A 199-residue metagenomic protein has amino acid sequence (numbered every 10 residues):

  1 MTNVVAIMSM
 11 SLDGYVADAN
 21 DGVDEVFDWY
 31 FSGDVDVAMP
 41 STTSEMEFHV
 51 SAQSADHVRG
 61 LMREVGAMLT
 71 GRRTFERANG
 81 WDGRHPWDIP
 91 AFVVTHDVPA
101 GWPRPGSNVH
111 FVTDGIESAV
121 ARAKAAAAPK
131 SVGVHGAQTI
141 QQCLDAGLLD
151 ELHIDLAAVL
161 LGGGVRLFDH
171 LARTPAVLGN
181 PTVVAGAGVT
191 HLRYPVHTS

Functional and structural regions predicted by a protein language model:
M1-S199: Enzymes that bind and transform nitrogen-containing heteroaromatic metabolites
